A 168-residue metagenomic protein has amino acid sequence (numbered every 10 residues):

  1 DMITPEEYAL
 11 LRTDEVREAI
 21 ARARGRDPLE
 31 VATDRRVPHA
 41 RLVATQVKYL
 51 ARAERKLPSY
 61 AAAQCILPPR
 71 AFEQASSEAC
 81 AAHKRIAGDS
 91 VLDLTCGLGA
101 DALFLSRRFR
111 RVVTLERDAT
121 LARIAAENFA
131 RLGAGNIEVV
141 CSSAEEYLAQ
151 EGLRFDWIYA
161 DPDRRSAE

Functional and structural regions predicted by a protein language model:
D1-E168: SAM-dependent transferase fold signal centered on methyltransferase-like domains, encompassing both Class I
